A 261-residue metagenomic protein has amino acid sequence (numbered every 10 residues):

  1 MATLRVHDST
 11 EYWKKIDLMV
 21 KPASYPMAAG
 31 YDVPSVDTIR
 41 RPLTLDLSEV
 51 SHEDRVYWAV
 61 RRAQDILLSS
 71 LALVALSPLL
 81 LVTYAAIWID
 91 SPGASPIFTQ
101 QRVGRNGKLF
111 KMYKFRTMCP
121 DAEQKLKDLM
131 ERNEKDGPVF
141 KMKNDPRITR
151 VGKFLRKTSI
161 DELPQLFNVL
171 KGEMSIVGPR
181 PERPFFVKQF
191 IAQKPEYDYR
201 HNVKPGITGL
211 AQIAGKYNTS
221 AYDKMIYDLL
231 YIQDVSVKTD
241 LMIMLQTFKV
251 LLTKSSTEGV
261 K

Functional and structural regions predicted by a protein language model:
M1-V74, Q233, K254-K261: N-terminal hydrophobic signal-anchor/signal peptide
P26, R41-L45, L163-V169, I213-K216: Hydrophobic alpha-helical segments characteristic of transmembrane helices
D32-I39, I97-P146, T208-I226: Short, glycine-rich, amphipathic interfacial segments at transmembrane boundaries or analogous
T44-D54, M130-K135, D145-I148: Short glycine/proline-rich turn/loop motifs
H52-E123, V237, M242-K261: A hydrophobic, helix-centered structural microdomain
T83, I97-F98, V177-P179, F185 (+2 more regions): Short, hydrophobic secondary-structure boundary micro-motifs
P138-V203, I243-L251: A short, structured surface patch at a secondary-structure boundary
L229: Short beta-strand/loop motif that positions the catalytic acidic residue of the alpha/beta-hydrolase fold
